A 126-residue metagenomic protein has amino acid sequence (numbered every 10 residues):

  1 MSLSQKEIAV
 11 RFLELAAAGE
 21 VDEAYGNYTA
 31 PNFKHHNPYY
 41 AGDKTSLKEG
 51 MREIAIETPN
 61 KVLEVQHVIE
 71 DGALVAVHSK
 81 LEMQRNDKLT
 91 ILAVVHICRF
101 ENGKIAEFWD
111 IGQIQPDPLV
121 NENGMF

Functional and structural regions predicted by a protein language model:
M1-F126: C-terminal and inter-domain tail/linker signature
